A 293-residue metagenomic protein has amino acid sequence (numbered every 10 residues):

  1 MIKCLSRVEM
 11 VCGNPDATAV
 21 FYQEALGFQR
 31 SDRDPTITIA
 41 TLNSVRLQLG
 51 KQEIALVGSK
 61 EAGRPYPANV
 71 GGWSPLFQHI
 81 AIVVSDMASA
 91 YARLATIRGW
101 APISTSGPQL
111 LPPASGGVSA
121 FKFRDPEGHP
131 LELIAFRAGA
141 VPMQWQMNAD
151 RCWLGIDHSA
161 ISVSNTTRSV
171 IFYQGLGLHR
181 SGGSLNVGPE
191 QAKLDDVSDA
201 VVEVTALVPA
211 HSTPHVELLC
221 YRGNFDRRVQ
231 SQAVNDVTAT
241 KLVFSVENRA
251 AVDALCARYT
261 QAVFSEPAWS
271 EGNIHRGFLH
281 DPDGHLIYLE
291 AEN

Functional and structural regions predicted by a protein language model:
M1, E9-I54, A114-G116, S162-T213: Core segments of cupin and vicinal oxygen chelate
M1, M147-C152, A233-V234: Short boundary motifs at domain starts and secondary-structure transition points
C4-G13, N43-Q52, Y66-A95, V118-R124 (+5 more regions): Vicinal oxygen chelate
D34, I82, Y91-C152, I161 (+4 more regions): Vicinal oxygen chelate
I37, E61, D86, G223-N224: Short beta->alpha connector loops
V57-S59, L219-C220: Short loop/turn segments at strand-loop or loop-helix junctions that form parts of catalytic or ligand-binding pockets
G58-G63, Q78: Conserved donor-binding loop and adjoining core beta-sheet/short helix segment in diverse acyl/aminoacyl transferases
K60-A62, G139, T213, N224: Active-site/binding-pocket entry motifs
